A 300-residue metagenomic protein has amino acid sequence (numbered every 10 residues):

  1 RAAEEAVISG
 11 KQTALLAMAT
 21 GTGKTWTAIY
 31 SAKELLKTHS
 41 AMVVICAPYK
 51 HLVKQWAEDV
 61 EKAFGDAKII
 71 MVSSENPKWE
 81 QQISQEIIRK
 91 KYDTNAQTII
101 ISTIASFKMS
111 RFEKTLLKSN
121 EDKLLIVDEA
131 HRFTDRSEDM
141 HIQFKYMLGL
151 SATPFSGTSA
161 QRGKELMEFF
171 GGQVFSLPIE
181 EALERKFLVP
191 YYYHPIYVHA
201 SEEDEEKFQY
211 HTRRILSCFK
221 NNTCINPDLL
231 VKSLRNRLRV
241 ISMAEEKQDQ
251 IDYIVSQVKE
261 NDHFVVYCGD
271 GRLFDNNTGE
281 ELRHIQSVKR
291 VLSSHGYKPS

Functional and structural regions predicted by a protein language model:
R1-K145, Q161, C218-I225, K232-R235 (+3 more regions): SF2 helicase/translocase NTPase motor core, specifically the RecA-like lobe 1 inter-motif segment between Walker
A6, H39, I254-D262: Glycine-rich phosphate/diphosphate-binding loops that line cofactor/substrate pockets in enzymes
M18, S74, I104, A152 (+2 more regions): Active-site donor-binding loop signature of nucleotide-sugar glycosyltransferases
M109-R111, S151, E203-E206: Short, solvent-exposed loop/turn elements at domain surfaces
R132-Y191: Post-DEXD/H (motif II) to motif III coupling segment of the RecA-like Helicase ATP-binding lobe
G172-V258: Conserved interdomain linker/interface between the two RecA-like ATPase lobes of SF2 helicase motors
Y267-G271: Short, well-ordered beta-to-alpha junction loops that form the rim of enzyme active sites and present histidine/acidic
